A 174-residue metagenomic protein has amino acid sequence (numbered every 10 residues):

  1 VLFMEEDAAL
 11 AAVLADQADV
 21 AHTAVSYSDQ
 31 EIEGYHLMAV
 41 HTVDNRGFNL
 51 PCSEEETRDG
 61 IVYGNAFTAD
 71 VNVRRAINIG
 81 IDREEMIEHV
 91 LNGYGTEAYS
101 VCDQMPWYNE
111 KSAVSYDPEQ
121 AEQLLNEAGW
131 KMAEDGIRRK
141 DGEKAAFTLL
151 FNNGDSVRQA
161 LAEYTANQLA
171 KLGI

Functional and structural regions predicted by a protein language model:
V1-V90, P106-I137, D141-I174: Extracytoplasmic/periplasmic ligand-capture domains
T96-D103: Flexible, glycine-rich active-site loops centered on histidine and acidic residues that chelate a metal or position
